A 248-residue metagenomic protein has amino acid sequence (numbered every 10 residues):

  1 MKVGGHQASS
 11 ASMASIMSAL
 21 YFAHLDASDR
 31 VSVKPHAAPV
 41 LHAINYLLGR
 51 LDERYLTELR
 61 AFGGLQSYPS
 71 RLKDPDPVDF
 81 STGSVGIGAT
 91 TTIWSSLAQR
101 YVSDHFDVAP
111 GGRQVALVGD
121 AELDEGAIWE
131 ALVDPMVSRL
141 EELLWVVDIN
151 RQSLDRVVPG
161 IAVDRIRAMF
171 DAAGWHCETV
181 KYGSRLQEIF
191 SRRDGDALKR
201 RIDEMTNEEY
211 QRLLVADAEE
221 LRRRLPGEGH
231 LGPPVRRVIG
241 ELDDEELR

Functional and structural regions predicted by a protein language model:
M1-G4: Active-site flanking loop/helix segments enriched in acidic
S9-S138: Cofactor-binding active-site loop characterized by glycine-rich and histidine/acidic residues
V31-K34, E142-N150: Short internal beta-strands
G112, L140-L143, G174: Short glycine-/polar-rich loops that comprise or flank the Walker A/P-loop and associated switch/sensor motifs
V115, L144-V146, E178-V180: Hydrophobic/aromatic beta-strand patches that form the interior of the parallel beta-sheet core in alpha/beta enzyme
I149-R248: Long, well-ordered, tryptophan-enriched scaffold segments
